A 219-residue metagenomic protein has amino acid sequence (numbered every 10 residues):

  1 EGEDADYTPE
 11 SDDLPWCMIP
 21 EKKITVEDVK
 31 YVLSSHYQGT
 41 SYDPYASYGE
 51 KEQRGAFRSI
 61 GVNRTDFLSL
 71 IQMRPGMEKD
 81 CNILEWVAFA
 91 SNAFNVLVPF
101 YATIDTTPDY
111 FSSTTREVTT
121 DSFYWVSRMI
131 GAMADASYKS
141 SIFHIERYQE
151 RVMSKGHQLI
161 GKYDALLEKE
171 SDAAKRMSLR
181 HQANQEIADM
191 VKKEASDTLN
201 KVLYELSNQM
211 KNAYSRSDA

Functional and structural regions predicted by a protein language model:
E1-A219: C-terminus-biased signal that marks the final domain/tail of proteins
